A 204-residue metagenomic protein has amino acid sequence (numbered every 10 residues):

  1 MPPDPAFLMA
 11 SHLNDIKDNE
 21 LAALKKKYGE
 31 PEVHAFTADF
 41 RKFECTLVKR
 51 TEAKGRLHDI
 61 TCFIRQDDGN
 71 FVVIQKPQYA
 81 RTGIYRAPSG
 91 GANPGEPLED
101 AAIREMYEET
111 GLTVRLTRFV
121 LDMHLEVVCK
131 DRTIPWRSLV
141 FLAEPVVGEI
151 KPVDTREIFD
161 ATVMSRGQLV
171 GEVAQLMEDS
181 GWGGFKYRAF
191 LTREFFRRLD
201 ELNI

Functional and structural regions predicted by a protein language model:
M1-A10, P31-T37, Y79-S89, I103-E108: Short N-terminal helix-initiation segments at or just after the protein's N-terminus
P2-L13, T155-I204: Nudix hydrolase/Nudix homology domain
D4-E20, G90-L98: N-terminal short leaders/motifs
A10-T61: Acidic, metal-coordinating catalytic segment for phosphate/diphosphate chemistry, firing primarily on the Nudix
I16, G55-L57, Q66, A80 (+2 more regions): A generic fold-level signal
D39-A87, V114, R118: N-terminal strand-loop-strand
A92-R115, H124-S180: Unchanged
V120-D122: A short glycine-rich, hydrophobically flanked beta-strand micro-motif that places a catalytic Asp/Glu for divalent metal
